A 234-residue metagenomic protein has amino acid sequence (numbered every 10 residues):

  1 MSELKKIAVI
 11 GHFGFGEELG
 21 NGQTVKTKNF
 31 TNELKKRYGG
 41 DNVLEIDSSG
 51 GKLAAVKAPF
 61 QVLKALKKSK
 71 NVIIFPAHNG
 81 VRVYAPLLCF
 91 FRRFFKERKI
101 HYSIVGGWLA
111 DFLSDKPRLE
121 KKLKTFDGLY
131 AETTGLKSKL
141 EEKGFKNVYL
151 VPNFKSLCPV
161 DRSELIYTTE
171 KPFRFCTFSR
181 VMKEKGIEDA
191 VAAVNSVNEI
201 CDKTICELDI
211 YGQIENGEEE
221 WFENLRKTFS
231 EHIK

Functional and structural regions predicted by a protein language model:
M1-D47, F95-E97: N-terminal subdomain of nucleotide-sugar transferases
M1-K6, C158-R174, I200-K203: Nucleotide-sugar donor-binding and catalytic loop/hinge architecture of NDP-sugar-dependent glycosyltransferases
A8-I10, I166-K185, V191-S196, L208-D209: Conserved donor-binding/catalytic core segment of Leloir-type glycosyltransferases
F15, V81, S156, R180-K183 (+2 more regions): Nucleotide-sugar-dependent glycosyltransferase donor-binding/catalytic pocket residues
N32-E33, G50-F95, D115-P117: An amphipathic, basic-hydrophobic alpha-helix
A77-V81, R98-D115, T125-G128: A short, histidine- and acid-enriched strand-loop-helix "catalytic/donor-clamping" loop that lines the nucleotide-sugar
K124-R162: Donor nucleotide-sugar binding/catalytic pocket of nucleotide-sugar-dependent glycosyltransferases
I210-G212, E220-K234: Nucleotide-activated donor-binding/catalytic signature segment of Leloir-type glycosyltransferases, i.e., the conserved
